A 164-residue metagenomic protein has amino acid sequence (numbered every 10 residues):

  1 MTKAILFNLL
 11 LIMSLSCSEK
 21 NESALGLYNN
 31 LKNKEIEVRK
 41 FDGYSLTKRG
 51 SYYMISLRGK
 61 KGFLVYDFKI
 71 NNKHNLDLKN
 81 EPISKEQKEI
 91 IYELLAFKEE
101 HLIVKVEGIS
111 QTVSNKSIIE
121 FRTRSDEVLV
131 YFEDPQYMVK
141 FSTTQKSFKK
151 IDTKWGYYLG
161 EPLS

Functional and structural regions predicted by a protein language model:
M1-K3, S18: N-terminal hydrophobic targeting signals that begin at the initiator methionine
K3, A24, G62, E127 (+1 more regions): A general marker of short, structured functional hotspots
A4-S14: Sec-dependent N-terminal signal peptides
M13, S56-G59, K105, I151-T153: Generic detector of intrinsically disordered, low-complexity, polar/charged segments
C17-Q87: N-terminal export/targeting and maturation segments
L76-S164: Extracytoplasmic electrostatic interaction patches
